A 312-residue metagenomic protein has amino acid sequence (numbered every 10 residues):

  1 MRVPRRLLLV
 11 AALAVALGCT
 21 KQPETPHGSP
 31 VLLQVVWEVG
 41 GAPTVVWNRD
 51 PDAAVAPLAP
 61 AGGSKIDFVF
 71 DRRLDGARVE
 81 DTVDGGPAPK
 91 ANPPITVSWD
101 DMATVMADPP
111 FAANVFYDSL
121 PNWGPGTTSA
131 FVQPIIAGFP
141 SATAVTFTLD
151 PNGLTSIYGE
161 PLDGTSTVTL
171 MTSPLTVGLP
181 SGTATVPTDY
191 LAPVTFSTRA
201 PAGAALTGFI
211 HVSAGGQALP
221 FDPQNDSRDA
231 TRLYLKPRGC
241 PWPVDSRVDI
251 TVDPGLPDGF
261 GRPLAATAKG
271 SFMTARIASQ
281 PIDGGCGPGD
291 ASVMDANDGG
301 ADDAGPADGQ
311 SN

Functional and structural regions predicted by a protein language model:
M1-L9: Bacterial N-terminal signal peptides that target proteins for export
V3, M106-D108, A296: N-terminal leader/targeting segments
V15-G18: C-terminal motif of bacterial Sec signal peptides marking the signal peptidase cleavage site
K21-G289, G309-N312: Acidic, low-complexity Ser/Thr/Gly/Pro-rich repeat segments typical of extracellular/periplasmic and surface-exposed
M294-N312: Long, low-complexity, intrinsically disordered segments
